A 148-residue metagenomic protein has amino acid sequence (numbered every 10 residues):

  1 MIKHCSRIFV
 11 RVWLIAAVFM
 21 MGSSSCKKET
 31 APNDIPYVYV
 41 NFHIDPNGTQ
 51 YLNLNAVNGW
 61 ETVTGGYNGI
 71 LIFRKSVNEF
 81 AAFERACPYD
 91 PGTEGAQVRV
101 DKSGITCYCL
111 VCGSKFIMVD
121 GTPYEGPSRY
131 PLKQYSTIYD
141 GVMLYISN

Functional and structural regions predicted by a protein language model:
M1, G22, F83, I105-Y108: Secretory pathway export signals and precursors
M1-C26: Sec-dependent bacterial lipoprotein signal peptides
C26, C87, C109-C112: Short cysteine clusters
K28-S103, I117-M118, K133-N148: N-terminal pre-ligand scaffold of iron-sulfur
D101-V111, P123-S136: Short cysteine/histidine-rich metal-coordination sites, predominantly Zn2+-binding motifs
